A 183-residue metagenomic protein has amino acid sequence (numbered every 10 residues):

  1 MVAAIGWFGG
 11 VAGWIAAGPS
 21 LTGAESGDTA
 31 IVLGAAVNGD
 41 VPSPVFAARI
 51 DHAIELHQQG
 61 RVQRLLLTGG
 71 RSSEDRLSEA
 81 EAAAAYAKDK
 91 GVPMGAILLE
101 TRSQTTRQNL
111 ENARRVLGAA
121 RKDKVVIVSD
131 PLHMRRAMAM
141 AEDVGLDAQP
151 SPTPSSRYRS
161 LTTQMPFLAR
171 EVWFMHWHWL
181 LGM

Functional and structural regions predicted by a protein language model:
M1-V11: Hydrophobic membrane-insertion alpha-helices, especially the h-region of bacterial N-terminal signal peptides
V11-A169, H178-W179: A structural signal for short, hydrophobic/glycine-enriched beta-strand patches
M175-M183: Low-complexity, charge- and small-residue-enriched intrinsically disordered regions
